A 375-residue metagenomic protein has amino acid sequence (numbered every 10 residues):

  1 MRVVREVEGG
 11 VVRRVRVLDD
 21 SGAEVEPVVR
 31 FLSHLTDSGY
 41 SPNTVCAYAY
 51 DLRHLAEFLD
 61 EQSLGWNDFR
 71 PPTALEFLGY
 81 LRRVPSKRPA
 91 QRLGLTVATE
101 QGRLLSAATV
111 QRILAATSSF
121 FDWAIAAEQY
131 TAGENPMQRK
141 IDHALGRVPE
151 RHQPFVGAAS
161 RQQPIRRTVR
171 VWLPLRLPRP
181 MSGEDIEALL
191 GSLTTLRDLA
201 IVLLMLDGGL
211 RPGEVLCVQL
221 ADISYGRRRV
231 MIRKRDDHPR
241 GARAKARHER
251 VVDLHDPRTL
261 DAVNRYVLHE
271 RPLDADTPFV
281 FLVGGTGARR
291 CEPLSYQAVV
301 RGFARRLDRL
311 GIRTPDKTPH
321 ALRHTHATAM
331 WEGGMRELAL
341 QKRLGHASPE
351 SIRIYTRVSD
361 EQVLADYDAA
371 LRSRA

Functional and structural regions predicted by a protein language model:
M1-V3, A370-A375: C-terminal secondary-structure termini that scaffold catalytic or DNA-interacting sites
V28-N43, R53-F155, A188: N-terminal core-binding DNA-recognition domain of tyrosine recombinases/integrases
A127-T131, M205-R228, L338: Short, charged phosphate-coordinating catalytic segments
L173-L175, R179-P212, L216: Basic, Lys/Arg- and aromatic-enriched nucleic-acid-binding interface segment
C217-D261: Conserved tyrosine-mediated DNA breakage-rejoining catalytic core shared by Y-recombinases
H255-T314: Active-site/catalytic core of tyrosine-dependent DNA strand-transfer enzymes
V300-K342: Short, basic (Lys/Arg/His-rich) helix/loop patches that form interaction surfaces in the mid-to-C-terminal regions
L344-A369: Catalytic-site neighborhood detector that most strongly recognizes the C-terminal catalytic loop/helix of tyrosine
